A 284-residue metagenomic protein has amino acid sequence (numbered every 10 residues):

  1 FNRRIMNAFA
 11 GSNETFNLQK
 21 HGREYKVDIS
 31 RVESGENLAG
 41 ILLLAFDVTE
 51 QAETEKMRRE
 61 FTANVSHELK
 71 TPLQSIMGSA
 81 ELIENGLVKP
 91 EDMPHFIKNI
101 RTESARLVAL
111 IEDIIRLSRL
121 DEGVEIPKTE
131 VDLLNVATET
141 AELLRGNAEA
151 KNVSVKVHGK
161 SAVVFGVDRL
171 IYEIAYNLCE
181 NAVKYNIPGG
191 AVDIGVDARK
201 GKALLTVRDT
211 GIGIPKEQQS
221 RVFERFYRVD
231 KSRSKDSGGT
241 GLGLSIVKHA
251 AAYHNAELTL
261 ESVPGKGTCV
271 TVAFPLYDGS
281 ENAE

Functional and structural regions predicted by a protein language model:
F1-F46, E50: PAS-family sensory/regulatory modules and their coupling/dimerization elements
E84-E91: Short acidic helix/loop segment immediately C-terminal to the autophosphorylated histidine in two-component histidine
T102-L107: Short alpha-helical segment of the dimerization/phosphotransfer core of two-component systems
E122-V131, N135, F165: Short flexible loop/turn segments at helix-to-beta-strand junctions within the C-terminal catalytic HATPase_c
N147-V157: Short conserved segments within the C-terminal catalytic ATPase subdomain
I214-R228: Short conserved segment of the HATPase_c
N255-A256: Conserved glycine-rich
